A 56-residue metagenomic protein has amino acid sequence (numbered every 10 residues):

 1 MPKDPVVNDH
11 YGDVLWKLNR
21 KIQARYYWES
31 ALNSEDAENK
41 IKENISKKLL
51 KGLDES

Functional and structural regions predicted by a protein language model:
V6, K40-N44: Start-of-helix register in tetratricopeptide repeats
H10, N44, K48-L49: "A position-specific structural signal for the A-helix of alpha-solenoid helical repeats
